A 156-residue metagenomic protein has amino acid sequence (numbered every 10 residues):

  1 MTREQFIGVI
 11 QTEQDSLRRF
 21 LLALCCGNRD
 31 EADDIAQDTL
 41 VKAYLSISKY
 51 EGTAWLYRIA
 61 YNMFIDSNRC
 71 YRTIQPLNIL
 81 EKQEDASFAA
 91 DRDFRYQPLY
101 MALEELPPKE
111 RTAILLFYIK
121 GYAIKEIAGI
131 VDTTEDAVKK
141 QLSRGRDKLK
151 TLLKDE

Functional and structural regions predicted by a protein language model:
M1-R19, A23, D30, S48: A short, charge-rich alpha-helical start-of-domain segment used by transcription regulators
E13, L17, L21, T39 (+2 more regions): Residue-level preference for hydrophobic side chains embedded in well-ordered alpha helices
D34-V41, L45, E51-N62: Structural recognition of an alpha-helix C-terminal capping motif at a helix-to-coil junction
E51, Y61-N78, R92: Arg/Lys-rich amphipathic alpha helix in sigma70-family domain 2
T73-L103, A123: Internal acidic/polar
E104, P108, K120-A137: Helix-turn-helix DNA-binding module
A113-F117: A short pre-motif secondary-structure segment
V131-D155: DNA-recognition helix of helix-turn-helix
